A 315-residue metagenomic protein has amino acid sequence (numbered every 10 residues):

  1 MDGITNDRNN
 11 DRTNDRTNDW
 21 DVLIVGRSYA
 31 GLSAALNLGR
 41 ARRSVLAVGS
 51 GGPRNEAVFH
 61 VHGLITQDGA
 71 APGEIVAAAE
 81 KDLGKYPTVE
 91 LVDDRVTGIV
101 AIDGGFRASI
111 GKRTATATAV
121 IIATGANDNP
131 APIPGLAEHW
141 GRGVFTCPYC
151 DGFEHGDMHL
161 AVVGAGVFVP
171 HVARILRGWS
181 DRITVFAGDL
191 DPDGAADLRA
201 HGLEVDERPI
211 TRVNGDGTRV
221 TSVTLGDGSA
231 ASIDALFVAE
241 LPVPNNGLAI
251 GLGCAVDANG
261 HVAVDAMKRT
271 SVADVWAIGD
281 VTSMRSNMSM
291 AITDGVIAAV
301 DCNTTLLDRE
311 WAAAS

Functional and structural regions predicted by a protein language model:
M1-W20, A77, Y86: Extreme N-terminal leader/targeting segments of oxidoreductases
G3, N127-V169, A173-R174: Glycine-rich dinucleotide-binding loop and its adjacent helix/turn
N6, P132, E138-E154, E240-N287 (+2 more regions): FAD-site-proximal beta/loop scaffold in flavoenzymes
W20-E74, M158, G164, F168-L190: Beta1-alpha1 glycine-rich phosphate/pyrophosphate-binding loop at the start of Rossmann-like nucleotide-binding domains
A35-L36, P170-R174, I278-S315: A conserved FAD-binding loop/helix module that cradles the flavin
S44, G49-G52, F59-Y86, T146 (+1 more regions): N-terminal glycine-rich dinucleotide-binding loop that anchors FAD/FMN and/or NAD(P) in oxidoreductases
A77, L83-S109, T114-A117, W179-V262 (+1 more regions): A Rossmann-like FAD-binding core segment of flavoenzymes
